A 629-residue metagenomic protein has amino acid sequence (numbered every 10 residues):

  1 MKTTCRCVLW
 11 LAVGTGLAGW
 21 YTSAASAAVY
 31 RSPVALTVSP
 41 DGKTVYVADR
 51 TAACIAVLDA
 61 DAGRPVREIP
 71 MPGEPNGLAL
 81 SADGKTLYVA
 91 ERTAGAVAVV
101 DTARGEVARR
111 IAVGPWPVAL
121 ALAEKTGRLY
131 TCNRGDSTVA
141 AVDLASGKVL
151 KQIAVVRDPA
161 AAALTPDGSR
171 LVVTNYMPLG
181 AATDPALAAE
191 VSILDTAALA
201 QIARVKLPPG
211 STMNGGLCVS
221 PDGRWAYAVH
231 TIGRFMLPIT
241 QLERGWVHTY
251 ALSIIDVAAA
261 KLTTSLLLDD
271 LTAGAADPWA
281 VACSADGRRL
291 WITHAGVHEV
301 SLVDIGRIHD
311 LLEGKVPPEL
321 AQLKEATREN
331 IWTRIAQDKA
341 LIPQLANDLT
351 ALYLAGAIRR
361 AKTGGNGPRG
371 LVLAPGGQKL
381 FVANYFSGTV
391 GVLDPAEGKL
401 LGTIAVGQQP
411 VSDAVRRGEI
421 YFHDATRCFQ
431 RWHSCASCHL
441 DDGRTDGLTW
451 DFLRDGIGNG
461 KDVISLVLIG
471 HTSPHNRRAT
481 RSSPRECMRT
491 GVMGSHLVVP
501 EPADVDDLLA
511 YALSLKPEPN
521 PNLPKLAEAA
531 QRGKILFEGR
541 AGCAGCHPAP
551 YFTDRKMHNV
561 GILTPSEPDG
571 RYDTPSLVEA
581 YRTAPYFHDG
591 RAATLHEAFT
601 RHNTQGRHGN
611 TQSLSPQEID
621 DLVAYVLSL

Functional and structural regions predicted by a protein language model:
S26, R64-I69, E106-I111, K148-I153 (+4 more regions): A short beta-strand motif characteristic of beta-propeller blades
A28-A53, P368: Beta-strand-rich domains and repeat architectures in extracellular enzymes and scaffolds, especially beta-propellers
D41-K43, D83-K85, K125-G127, D167-S169 (+3 more regions): Short coil/turn segments that connect the beta-strands within blades of beta-propeller domains
V47, V89, T131, V173-T174 (+3 more regions): Residue position within the beta-strands of beta-propeller blades
R50-T51, R92-T93, R134-G135, A181-A188 (+3 more regions): Short, solvent-exposed loop/turn segments at conserved positions within beta-propeller repeat blades
D59-G63, D101-G105, D143-G147, D195-L199 (+3 more regions): Short loop/turn segments that connect beta-strands within beta-propeller blades
A123, A203, N214-G215, V219-P221 (+3 more regions): Periplasmic c-type cytochrome electron-transfer domains
